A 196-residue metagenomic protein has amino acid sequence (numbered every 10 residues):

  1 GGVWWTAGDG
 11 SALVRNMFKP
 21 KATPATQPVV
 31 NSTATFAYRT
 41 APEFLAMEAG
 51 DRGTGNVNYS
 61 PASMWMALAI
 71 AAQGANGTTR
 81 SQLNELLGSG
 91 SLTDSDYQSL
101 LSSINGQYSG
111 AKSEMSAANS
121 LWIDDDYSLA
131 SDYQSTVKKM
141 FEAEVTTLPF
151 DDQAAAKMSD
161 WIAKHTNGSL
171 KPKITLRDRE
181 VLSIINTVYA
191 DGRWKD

Functional and structural regions predicted by a protein language model:
W4-L83, R193: Flexible propeptides and autoinhibitory/regulatory segments associated with cysteine proteases
A7, A22, G90-T93, D151: Intrinsic-disorder-associated interaction segments
L45, A49, A72-N76, G88-L92 (+2 more regions): Hydrophobic/aromatic-lined pockets within catalytic cores
T54, S95-D196: Non-catalytic, conformational "gating/processing" segments within enzyme and secreted inhibitor domains
M66-A69, L86, S120, S183: Soluble periplasmic/extracytoplasmic beta-strand elements of cell-envelope proteins
Q73-Q107: Active-site-surrounding "flap" and adjacent substrate/cofactor-binding loops of secreted or lumenal enzymes, prototyped
